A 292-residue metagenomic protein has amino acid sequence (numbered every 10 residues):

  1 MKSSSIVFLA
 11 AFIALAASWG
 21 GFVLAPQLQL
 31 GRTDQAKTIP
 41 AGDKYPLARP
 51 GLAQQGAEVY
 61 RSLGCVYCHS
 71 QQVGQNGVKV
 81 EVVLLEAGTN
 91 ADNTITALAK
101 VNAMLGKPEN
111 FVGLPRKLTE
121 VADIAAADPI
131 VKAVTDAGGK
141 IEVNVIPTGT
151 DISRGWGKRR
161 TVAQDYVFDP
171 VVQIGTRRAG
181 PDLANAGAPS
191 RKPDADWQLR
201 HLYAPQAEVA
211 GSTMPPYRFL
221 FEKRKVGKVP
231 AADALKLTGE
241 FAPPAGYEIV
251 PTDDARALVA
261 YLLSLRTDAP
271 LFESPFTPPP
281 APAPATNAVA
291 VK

Functional and structural regions predicted by a protein language model:
K2, V7-A11, L15-P26, D128-V143 (+1 more regions): C-terminal capping alpha-helices of c-type cytochrome domains
S3, Y67, V78-E81, P108-V121 (+4 more regions): Axial heme c-ligation environment in periplasmic c-type cytochrome domains
V23-A36: Aromatic-capped interface at the extracytoplasmic side of an N-terminal signal-anchor transmembrane helix
Q35-R61, V73-V80, T148-T150, A179-P181 (+1 more regions): Electrostatic cytochrome c docking/interface patches
L47-P50, G88-D92, E120-D128, R177 (+2 more regions): Soluble non-cytosolic domains of exported or imported proteins
A53, A57, A91, I95-L98 (+6 more regions): Extracytoplasmic/secreted envelope proteins and their assembly/folding machinery, especially bacterial periplasmic
G56, S62-Q72, R160, Q198 (+2 more regions): The canonical Cys-X-X-Cys-His
V82-P147: Mobile acidic interaction elements
